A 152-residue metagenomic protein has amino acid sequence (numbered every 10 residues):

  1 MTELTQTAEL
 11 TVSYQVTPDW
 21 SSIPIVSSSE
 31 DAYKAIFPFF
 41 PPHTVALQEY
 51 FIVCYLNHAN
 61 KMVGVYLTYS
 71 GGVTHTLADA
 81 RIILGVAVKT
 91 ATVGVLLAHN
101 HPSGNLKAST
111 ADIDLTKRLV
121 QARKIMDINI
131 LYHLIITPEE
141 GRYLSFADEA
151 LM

Functional and structural regions predicted by a protein language model:
M1-V16, N57-A59, V73-M152: Active-site-proximal loop/helix of nucleotide/amide-processing enzymes and allied scaffolds
W20, P24-I82, V86: Glycine-rich, small/polar surface segments that engage phosphate groups of diverse ligands
